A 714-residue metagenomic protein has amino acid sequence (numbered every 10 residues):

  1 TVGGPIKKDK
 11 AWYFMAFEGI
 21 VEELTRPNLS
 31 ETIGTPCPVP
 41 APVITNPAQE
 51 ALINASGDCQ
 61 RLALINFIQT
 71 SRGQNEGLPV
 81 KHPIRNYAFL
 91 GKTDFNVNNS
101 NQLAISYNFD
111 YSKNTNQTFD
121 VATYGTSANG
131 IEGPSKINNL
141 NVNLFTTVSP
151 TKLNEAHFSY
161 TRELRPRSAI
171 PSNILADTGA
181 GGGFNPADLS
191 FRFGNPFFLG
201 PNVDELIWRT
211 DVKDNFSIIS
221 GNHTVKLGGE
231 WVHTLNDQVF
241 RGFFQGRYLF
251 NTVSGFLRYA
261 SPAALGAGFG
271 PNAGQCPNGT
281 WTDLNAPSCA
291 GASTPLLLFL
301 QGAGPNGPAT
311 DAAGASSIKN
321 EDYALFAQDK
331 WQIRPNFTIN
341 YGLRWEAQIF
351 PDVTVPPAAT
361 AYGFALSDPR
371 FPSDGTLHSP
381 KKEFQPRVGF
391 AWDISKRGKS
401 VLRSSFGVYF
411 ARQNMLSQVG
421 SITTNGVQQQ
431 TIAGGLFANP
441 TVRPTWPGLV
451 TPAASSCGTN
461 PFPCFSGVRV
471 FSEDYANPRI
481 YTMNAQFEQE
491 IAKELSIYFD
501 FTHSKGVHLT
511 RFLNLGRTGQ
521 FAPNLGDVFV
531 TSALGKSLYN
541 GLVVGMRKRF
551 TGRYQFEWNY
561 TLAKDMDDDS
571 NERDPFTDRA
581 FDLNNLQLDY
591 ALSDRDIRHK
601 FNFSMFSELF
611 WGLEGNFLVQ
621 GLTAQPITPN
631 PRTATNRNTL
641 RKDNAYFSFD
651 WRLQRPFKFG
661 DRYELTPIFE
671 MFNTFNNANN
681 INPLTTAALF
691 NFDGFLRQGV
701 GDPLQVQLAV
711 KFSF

Functional and structural regions predicted by a protein language model:
G4-I6, F95-V97, T146, I218-S220 (+11 more regions): Residue-level signature of outer-membrane beta-barrel architecture
K7-D9, N98-S100, S149-L153, S220-G221 (+16 more regions): Outer-membrane beta-barrel channels and translocator barrels
M15-G19, I105-F109, A156-R162, L227-H233 (+6 more regions): Transmembrane beta-barrel strands of outer-membrane/channel proteins
H82-N86, N96-Q328, R517, A522-P523 (+1 more regions): Replace "related TpsB outer-membrane translocases also match" with "some related outer-membrane beta-barrels such as
Y87-G91, K136-V142, F158, W208-D214 (+9 more regions): Hydrophobic, lipid-facing positions within transmembrane beta-strands of outer-membrane proteins
D188-S190, V353-Q385, G389-N514, T518-V530 (+2 more regions): Solvent-exposed loop/turn elements at secondary-structure boundaries
E494, F610-A634, N644-S648, Q654-F714: C-terminal beta-signal and adjacent terminal beta-strands/loops of Gram-negative outer-membrane beta-barrel proteins
Y498-F610, E614-L622: Gram-negative outer-membrane beta-barrel transporters
